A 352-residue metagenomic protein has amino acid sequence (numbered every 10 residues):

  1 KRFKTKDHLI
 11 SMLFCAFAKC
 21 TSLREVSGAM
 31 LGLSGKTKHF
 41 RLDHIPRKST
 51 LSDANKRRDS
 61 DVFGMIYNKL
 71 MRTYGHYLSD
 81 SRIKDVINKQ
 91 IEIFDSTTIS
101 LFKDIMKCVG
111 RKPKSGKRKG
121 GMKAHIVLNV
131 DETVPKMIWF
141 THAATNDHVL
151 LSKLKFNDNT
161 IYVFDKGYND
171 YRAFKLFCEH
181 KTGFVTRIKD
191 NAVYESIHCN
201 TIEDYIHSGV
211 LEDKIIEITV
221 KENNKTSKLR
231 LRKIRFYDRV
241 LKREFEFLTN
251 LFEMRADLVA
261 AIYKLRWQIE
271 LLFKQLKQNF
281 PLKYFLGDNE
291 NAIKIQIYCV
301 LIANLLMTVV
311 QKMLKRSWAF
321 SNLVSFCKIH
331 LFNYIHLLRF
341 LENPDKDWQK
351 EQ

Functional and structural regions predicted by a protein language model:
K1-E25, A29, R58, M65-K69 (+4 more regions): Single, function-defining residue in the core of a domain
L31-R41: Extended, structured, electrostatic nucleic-acid-contact surfaces
F40-S60, N68: Major-groove recognition helix of helix-turn-helix-like DNA-binding domains
H76, D80-S81: Active-site phosphate-binding and catalytic loops of NTP-dependent enzymes
